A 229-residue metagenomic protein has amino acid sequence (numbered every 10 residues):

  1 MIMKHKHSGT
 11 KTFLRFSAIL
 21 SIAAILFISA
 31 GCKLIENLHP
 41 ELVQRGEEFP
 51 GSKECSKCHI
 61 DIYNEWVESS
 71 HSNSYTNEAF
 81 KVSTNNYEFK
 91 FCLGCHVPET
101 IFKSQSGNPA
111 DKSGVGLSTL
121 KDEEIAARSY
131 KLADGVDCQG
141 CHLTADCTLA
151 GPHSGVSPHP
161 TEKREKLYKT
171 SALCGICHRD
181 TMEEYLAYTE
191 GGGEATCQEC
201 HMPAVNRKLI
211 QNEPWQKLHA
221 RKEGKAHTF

Functional and structural regions predicted by a protein language model:
M1-T12: N-terminal secretory signal peptides that target proteins for export/translocation
R15-S21: Sec-dependent signal peptide recognition, specifically the positively charged N-region followed immediately by
I22-F27: Hydrophobic core
S29-G31: C-terminal motif of bacterial Sec signal peptides marking the signal peptidase cleavage site
L34-G46, Y63-S83, Y87, I101-F229: Primarily the internal scaffold of c-type cytochrome electron-transfer domains, especially repeated/multiheme c-type
E41-C58: Post-signal peptide N-terminal segment of mature Sec-exported envelope proteins
C92-L93: Signature of short aromatic-glycine-proline-rich micro-motifs recurring in repeat-based ectodomains
